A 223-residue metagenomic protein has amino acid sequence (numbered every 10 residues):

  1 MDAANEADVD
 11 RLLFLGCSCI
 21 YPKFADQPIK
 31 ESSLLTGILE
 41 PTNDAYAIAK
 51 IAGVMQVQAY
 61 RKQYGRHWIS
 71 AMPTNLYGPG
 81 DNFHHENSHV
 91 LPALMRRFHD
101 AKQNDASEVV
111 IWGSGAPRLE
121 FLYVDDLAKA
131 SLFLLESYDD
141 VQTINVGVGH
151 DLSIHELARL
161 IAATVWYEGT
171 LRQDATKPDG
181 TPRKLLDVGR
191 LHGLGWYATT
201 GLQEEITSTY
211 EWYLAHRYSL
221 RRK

Functional and structural regions predicted by a protein language model:
E6, R11, C19-Y77, D81-E86: Catalytic helix-loop patch of NAD(P)-dependent Rossmann-fold dehydrogenases
G16-C17, M72-P73, V148, D187: A secondary-structure boundary/capping signal
P28-S32, N87-H89, A128-K129, A162-A163: Glycine-rich, phosphate-binding/catalytic loops in enzymes
N43-Y46, T74-H89, G113-D125, V148-H150: Glycine-rich "substrate-gating" loop/helix at the edge of Rossmann-like oxidoreductase active sites
I51-Q58, K62, L91-R96, A128-K129 (+1 more regions): Conserved active-site helix of classical SDR/Rossmann-fold NAD(P)-dependent CH-OH oxidoreductases
D100-K223: C-terminal substrate-binding subdomain of Rossmann-fold SDR/epimerase-dehydratase oxidoreductases
